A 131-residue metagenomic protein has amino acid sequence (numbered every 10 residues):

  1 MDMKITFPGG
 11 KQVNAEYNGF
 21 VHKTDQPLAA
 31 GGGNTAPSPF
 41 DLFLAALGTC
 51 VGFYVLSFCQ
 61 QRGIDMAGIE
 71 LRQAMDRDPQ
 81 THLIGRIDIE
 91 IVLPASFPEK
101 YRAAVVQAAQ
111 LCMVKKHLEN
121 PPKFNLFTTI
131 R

Functional and structural regions predicted by a protein language model:
M1-A45, V55-R131: Extended beta-strand/beta-hairpin segments
L47-V51: Alpha-helical metal-binding/catalytic segments enriched in His/Glu/Asp
